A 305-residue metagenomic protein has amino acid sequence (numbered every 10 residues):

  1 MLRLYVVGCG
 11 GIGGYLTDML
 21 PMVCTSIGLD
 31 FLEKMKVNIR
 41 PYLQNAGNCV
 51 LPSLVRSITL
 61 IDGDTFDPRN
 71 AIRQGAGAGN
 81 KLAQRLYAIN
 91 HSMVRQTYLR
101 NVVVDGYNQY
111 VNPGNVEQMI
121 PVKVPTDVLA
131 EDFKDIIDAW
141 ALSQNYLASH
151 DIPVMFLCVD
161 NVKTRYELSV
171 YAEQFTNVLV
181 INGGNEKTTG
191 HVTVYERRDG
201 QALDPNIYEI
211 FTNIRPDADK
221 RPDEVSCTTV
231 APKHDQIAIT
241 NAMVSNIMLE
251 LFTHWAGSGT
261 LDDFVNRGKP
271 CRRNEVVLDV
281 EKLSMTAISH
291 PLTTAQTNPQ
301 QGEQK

Functional and structural regions predicted by a protein language model:
M1-L4, G11, V23-V50: A short, basic/flexible loop-to-alpha-helix module at the beginning of a structural domain
R3-I12, L16-M19, T25-L29, V55 (+2 more regions): Glycine-rich phosphate/adenylate-binding loop
C9, A71, V102, V111 (+1 more regions): Hydrophobic pocket-lining residues within nucleotide cofactor-binding pockets
K34-Q96: Glycine-rich phosphate-binding loop and adjoining beta1-alpha1-beta2 segment of Rossmann-like nucleotide-binding folds
T59-I61, Y98, D105-Y107, F156 (+1 more regions): Hydrophobic/aromatic beta-strand patches that form the interior of the parallel beta-sheet core in alpha/beta enzyme
D62, N108-Y110, K282: A general secondary-structure junction signal
P68, G114, T189-G190: Generic structural signal for helix capping and beta-alpha/helix-loop junctions
K81-I152, V159-Y166: A structured beta-alpha segment of the ubiquitous adenosine-cofactor-binding alpha/beta core
